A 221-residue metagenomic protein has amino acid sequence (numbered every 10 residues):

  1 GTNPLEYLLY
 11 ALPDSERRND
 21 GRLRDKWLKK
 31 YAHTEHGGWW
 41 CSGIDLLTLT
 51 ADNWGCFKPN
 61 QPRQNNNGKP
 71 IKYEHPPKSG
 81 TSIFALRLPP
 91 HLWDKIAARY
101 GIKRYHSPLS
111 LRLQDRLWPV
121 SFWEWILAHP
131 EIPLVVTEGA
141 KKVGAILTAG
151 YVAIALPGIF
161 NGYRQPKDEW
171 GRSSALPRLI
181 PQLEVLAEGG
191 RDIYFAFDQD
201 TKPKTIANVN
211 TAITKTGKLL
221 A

Functional and structural regions predicted by a protein language model:
G1-W40, K215-A221: Short, small/acidic-rich helices and loops at N termini and domain boundaries of DNA replication/processing enzymes
R18-R191: Phosphate-handling DNA/RNA-contact segment within nucleic-acid enzymes
L134-V136, E188-A207: Acidic beta-strand-to-loop metal/phosphate-binding motif
K141, F160-N161, F197-A212: Acidic, metal-coordinating catalytic cores used for nucleic-acid/nucleotide bond scission and strand-transfer chemistry
I146, F195, G217-L220: Residue-level detector of buried hydrophobic side-chain packing in well-ordered secondary-structure elements
Y151, T201, A221: Hydrophobic/aromatic-lined pockets within catalytic cores
W170-P181, I206-K218: Well-ordered, non-membrane alpha-helical segments in soluble/globular domains
